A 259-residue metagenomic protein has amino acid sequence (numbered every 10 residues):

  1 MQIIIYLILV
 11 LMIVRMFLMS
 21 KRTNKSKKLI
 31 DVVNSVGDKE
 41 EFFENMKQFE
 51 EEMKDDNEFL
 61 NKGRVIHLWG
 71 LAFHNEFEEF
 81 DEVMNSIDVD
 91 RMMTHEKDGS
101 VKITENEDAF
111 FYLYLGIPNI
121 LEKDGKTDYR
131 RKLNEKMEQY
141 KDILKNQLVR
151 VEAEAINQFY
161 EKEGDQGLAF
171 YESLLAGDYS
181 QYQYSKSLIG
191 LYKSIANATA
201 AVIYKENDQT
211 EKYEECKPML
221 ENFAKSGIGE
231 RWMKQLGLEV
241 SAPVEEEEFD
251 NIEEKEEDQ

Functional and structural regions predicted by a protein language model:
M1-K28: N-terminal signal-anchor transmembrane alpha helix of single-pass membrane proteins, serving as the membrane-anchoring
L18-E105, D124: N-terminal topogenic membrane-targeting module
L18-K21, D55-E58, I103-N106, D142-N146 (+3 more regions): Short coil/turn linker motifs that delimit alpha-helical repeat modules in TPR/alpha-solenoid proteins
S26-D31, K62-G70, E107-N119, V149-Y160 (+3 more regions): "A position-specific structural signal for the A-helix of alpha-solenoid helical repeats
E41-E50, F77-T94, G125-D142, E163-Y179 (+2 more regions): Alpha-helical repeat scaffolds
E96-Q158: Non-cytosolic head/periplasmic domains of membrane-anchored proteins
E161-Q259: Long, non-transmembrane cytosolic or organellar matrix-exposed soluble domains/tails of integral membrane proteins
